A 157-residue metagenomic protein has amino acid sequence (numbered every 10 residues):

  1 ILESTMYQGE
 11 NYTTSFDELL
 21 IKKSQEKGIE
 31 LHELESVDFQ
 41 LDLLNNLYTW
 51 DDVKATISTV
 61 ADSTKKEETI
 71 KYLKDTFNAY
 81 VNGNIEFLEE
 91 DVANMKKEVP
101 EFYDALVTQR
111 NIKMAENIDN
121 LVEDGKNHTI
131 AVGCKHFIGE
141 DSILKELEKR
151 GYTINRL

Functional and structural regions predicted by a protein language model:
I1-F102, L106: Structured, acidic catalytic/metal-binding patches in enzyme active sites
E101-L157: A cross-kingdom marker for long, charged
